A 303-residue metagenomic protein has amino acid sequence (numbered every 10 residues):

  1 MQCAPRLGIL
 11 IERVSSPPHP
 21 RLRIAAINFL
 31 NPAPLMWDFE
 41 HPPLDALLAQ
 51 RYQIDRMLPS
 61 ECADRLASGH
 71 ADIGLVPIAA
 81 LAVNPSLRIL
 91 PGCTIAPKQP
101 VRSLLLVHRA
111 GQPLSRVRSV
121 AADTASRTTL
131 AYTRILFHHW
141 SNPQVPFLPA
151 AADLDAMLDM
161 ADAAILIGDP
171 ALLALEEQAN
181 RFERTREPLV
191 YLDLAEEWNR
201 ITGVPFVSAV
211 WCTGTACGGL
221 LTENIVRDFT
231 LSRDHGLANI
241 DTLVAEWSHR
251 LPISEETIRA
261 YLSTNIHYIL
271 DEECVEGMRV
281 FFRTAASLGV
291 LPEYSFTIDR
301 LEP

Functional and structural regions predicted by a protein language model:
L22-N28, V117-T128, T133, W140: Short beta-strand->loop
R23, R88-A96: A structural signal for short loop-to-beta-strand junctions that line the ligand-binding cleft of periplasmic/secreted
L30-N31, L58-S60, G69-A82, C93 (+2 more regions): Beta->alpha turn/N-cap motifs
A33-Q50, L130-P149, Q178-N180, V244-A245: Ligand-binding cleft/hinge of the Venus flytrap
D38-F39, S103-P113, S119, F206-L221: A bilobed periplasmic-binding-protein/Venus flytrap-type ligand-binding module shared by bacterial periplasmic
Y52-D64, P143-A161: Short helix-initiation/N-cap motifs at beta->coil->alpha
P149-W247: Pocket-lining segment of extracytoplasmic ligand-binding domains
G218-T284: Secondary-structure end/capping motifs
